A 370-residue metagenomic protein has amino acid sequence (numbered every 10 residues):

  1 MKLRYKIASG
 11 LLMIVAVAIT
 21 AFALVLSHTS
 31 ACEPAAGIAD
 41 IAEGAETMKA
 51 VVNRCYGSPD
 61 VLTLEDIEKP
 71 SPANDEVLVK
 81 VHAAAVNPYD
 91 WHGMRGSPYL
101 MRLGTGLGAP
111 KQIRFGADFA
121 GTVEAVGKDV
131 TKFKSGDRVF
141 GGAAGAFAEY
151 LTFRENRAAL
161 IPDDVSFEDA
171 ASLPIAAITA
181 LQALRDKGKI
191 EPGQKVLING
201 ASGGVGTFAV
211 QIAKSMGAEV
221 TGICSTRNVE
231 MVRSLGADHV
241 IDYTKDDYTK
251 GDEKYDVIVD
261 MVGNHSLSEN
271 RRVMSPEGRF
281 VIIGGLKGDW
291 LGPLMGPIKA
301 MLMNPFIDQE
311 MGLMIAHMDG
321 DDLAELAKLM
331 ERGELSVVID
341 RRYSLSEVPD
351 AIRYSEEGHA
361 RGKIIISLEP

Functional and structural regions predicted by a protein language model:
K2-A42: N-terminal membrane-anchoring alpha-helices
K2-L12, E43, H317-P370: C-terminal hydrophobic helical "lid"/dimerization subdomain of Rossmann-like NAD(P)H-dependent oxidoreductases
P70-A85, Y99-G145: Glycine-rich beta-strand-centered segment in the early N-terminal region that forms part of a ligand/cofactor-binding
H92, T105-D118, A125, R138-G200: NAD(P)H dinucleotide-binding glycine-rich loop of Rossmann-like/cofactor-binding domains, especially the beta1-alpha1
A171-D242: Mid-domain Rossmann-like dinucleotide-binding core that forms the NAD(H)/NADP(H) cofactor-binding site
T249-V257: A short acidic, Gly/Pro-enriched loop at the edge of an enzyme's catalytic core that lines a small-molecule cofactor
H265-L335, L368-P370: Glycine-rich phosphate-binding loop and adjacent beta-alpha segment of Rossmann(oid) nucleotide-cofactor-binding
